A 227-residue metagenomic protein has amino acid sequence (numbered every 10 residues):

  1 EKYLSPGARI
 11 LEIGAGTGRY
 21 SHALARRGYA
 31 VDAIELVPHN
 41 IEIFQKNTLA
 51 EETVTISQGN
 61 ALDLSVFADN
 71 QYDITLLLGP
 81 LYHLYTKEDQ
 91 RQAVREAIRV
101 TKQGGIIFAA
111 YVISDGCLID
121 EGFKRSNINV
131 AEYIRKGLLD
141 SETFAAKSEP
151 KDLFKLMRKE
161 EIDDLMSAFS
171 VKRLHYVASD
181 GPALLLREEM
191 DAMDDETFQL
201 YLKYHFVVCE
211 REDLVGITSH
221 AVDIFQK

Functional and structural regions predicted by a protein language model:
G7-G14: Conserved class I S-adenosyl-L-methionine
R19-D63: Class I SAM-dependent methyltransferase SAM/SAH-binding core
S65-T75: A short acidic, Gly/Pro-enriched loop at the edge of an enzyme's catalytic core that lines a small-molecule cofactor
I74-E88: A short SAM/SAH-binding and catalytic strip from SAM-dependent methyltransferases
L84, A146-E160: Acceptor-substrate binding/catalytic loop of class I
R91-Q103: A short glycine-rich, Lys/Arg-flanked "PGG" loop and its adjoining helix->strand segment in the class I
I107-K136: Conserved class I S-adenosyl-L-methionine
H175-K227: A C-terminal cap/extension of S-adenosyl-L-methionine-dependent methyltransferases that defines the acceptor-substrate
